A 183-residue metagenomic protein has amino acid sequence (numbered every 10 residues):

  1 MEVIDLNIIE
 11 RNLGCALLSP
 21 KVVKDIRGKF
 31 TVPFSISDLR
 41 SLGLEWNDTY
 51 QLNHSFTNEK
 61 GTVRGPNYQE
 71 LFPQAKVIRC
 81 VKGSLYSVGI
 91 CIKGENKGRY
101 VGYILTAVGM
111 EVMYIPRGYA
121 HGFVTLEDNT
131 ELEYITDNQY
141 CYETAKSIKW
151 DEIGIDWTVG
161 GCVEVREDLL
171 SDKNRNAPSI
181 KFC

Functional and structural regions predicted by a protein language model:
M1-V108, N129, T136-C183: Non-catalytic, conserved peripheral segments adjacent to functional cores
E111-R117: Short beta-strand-centered segments at strand-helix junctions
R117-D137: Ligand-binding loop in jelly-roll beta-barrel domains
